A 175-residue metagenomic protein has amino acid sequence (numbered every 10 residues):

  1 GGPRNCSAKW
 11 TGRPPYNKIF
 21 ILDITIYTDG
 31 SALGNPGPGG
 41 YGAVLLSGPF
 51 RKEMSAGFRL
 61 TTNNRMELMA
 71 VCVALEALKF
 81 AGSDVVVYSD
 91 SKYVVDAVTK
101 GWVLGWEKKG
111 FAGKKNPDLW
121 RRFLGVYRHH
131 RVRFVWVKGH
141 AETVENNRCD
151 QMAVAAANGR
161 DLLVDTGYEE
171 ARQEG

Functional and structural regions predicted by a protein language model:
G12-P15: Short, low-complexity intrinsically disordered segments enriched in A/P/G/S/L with frequent Arg, especially at protein
K18-R65, M69, V73-S83, Q151 (+3 more regions): RNase H-like nuclease fold core
T28-P38, C72-R148, M152, A157 (+1 more regions): RNase H catalytic domain
